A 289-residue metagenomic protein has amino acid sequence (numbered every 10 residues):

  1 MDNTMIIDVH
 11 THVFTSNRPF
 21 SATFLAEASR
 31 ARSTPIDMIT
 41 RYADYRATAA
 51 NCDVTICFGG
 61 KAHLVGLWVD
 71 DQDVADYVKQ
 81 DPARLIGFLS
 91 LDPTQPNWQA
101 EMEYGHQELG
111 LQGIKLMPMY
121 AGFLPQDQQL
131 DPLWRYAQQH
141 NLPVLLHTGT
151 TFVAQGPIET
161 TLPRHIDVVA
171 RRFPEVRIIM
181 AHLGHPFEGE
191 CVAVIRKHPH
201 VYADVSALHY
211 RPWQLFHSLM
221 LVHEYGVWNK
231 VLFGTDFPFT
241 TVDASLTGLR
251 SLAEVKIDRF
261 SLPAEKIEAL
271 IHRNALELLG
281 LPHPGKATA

Functional and structural regions predicted by a protein language model:
M1-V54, V227-L232, A244-A289: Mid-to-C-terminal alpha-helical segments outside catalytic/metal-binding sites
I6, T55, L85-G87, V144 (+4 more regions): Hydrophobic/aromatic residues located in beta-strands of well-ordered beta-sheets within soluble catalytic
H10, V74, I114, A137 (+6 more regions): Conserved, mostly hydrophobic/aromatic
H12-N17, A62-V65, P93-N97, A121 (+4 more regions): Active-site environment of divalent metal-dependent phosphoester hydrolases
S16-T23, W68-D70, E101, G156-I158 (+4 more regions): Short aromatic-enriched loop/helix-cap "lid" or pocket-rim segments at secondary-structure transitions that line
D37-Y45, V69-A75, W98-E101, P163-H165 (+2 more regions): Alpha-helical scaffolding within the catalytic cores of extracellular/periplasmic polymer-degrading hydrolases
V54, L64-T160, V201: Active-site gating/metal-coordination segments in enzymes
Q112-G113, Q126-F233: Catalytic pocket-lining loop regions of alpha/beta-barrel enzymes, especially the amidohydrolase/enolase/GH5 lineages
